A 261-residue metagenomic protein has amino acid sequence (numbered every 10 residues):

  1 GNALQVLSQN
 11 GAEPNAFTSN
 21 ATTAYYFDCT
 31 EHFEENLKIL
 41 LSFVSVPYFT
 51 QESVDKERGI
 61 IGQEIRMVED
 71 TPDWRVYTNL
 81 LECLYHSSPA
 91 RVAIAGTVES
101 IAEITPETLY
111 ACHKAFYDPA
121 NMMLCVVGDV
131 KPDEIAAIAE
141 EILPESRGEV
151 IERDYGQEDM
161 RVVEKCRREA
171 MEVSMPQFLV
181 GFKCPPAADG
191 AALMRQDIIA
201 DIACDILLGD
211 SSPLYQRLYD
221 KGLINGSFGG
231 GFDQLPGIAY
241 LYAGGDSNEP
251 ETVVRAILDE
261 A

Functional and structural regions predicted by a protein language model:
N2-E152, R168, M175, C184 (+6 more regions): Charge-rich, well-structured scaffold segments of protease-associated domains
D154-V163: Short proline/glycine- and acidic-rich turn/helix-capping motifs at secondary-structure junctions
V162-A170: Short amphipathic
V180: A domain-level signal for the structural core that forms small-molecule/cofactor-binding pockets and catalytic centers
